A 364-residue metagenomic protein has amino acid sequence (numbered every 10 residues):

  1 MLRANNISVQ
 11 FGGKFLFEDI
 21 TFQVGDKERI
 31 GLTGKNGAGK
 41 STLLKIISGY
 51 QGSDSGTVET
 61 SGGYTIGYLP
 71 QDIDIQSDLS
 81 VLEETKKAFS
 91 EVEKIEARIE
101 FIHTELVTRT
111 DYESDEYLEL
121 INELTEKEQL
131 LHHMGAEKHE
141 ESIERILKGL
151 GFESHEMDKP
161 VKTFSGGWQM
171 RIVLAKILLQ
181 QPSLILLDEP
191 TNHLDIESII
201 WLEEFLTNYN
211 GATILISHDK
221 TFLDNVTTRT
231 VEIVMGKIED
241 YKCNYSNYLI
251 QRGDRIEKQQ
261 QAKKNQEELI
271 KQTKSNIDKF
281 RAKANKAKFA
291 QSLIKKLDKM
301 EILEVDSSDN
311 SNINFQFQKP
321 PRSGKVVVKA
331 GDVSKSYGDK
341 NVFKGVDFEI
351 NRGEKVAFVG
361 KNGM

Functional and structural regions predicted by a protein language model:
M1-K263, N312, F317-M364: ABC ATP-binding cassette signature C-motif
H155, D306-S307: Short secondary-structure junctions
Q251-N276, F280-D306: Intracellular alpha-helical coupling/juxtamembrane segments of multi-pass membrane proteins
A290, S308, P321-S323: Short coil/turn motifs at beta-sheet boundaries
